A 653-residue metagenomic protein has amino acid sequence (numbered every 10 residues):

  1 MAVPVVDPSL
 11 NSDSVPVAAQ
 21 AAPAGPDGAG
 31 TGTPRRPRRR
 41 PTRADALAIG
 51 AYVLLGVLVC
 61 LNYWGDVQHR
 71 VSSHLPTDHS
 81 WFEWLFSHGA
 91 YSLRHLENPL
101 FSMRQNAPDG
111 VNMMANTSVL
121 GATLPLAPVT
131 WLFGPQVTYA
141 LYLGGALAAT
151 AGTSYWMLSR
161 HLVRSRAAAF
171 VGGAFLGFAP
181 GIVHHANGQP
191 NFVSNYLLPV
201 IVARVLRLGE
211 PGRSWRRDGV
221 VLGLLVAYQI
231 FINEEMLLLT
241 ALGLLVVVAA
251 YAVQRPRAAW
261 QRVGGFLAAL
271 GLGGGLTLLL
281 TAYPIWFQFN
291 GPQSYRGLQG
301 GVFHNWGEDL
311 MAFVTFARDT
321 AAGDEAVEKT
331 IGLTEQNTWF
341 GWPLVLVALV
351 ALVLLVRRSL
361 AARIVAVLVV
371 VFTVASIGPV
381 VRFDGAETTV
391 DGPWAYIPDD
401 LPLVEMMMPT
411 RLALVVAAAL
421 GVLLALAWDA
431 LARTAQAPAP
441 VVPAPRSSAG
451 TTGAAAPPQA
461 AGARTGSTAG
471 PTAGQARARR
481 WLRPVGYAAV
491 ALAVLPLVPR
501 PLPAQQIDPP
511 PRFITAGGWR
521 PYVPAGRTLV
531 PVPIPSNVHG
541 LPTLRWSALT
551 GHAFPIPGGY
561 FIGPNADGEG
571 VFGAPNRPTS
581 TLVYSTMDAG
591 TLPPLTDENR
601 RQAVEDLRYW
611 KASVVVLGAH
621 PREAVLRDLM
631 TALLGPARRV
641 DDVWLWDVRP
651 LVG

Functional and structural regions predicted by a protein language model:
M1-Y63, A268-G274, L360-V369: Start-transfer (signal-anchor) and selected internal transmembrane alpha helices of multi-pass inner/ER membrane
Y52, L58, L143-H161, R166-V253 (+2 more regions): Membrane-embedded helix bundles of polyisoprenyl
L55-T150, A179-N195, P199, G307-E325 (+1 more regions): Membrane-interface coil-to-helix junctions
S72, H185-F192, V327-G332, Q336 (+1 more regions): Membrane-helix boundary/interfacial segments in multi-pass membrane proteins
T77-S92, F266, G273-G274, L279-V353 (+3 more regions): Periplasmic/ER-lumenal interhelical loops and adjacent helix-loop junctions in multi-pass membrane proteins
R255-L270, L349-G392, R477-W481: Membrane-interface helix-loop-helix junctions at transmembrane boundaries of multi-pass membrane enzymes, predominantly
G271-L278, V370, V422-V498: Signature aromatic-anchored transmembrane alpha helix within multi-pass, membrane-resident enzymes that catalyze glycan
L482-A566: Extracytoplasmic
